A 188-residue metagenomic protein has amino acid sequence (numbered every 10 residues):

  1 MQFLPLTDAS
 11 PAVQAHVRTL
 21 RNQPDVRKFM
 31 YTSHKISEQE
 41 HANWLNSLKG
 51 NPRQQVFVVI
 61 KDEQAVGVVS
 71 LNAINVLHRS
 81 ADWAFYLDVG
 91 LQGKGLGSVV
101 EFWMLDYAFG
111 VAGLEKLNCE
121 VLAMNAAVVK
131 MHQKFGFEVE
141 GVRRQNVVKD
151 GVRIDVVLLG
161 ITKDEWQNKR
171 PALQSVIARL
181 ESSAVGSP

Functional and structural regions predicted by a protein language model:
M1-Q23, V56, I60-P188: Acyl-donor (CoA/ACP) binding surface of acyl/acetyltransferases
P11-R18, E38, A42, N46: An amphipathic alpha-helix signature
R21, M30, L45-K49: Hydrophobic residues in alpha-helical segments
D25-N43: Conserved GNAT-fold acetyl-CoA-binding loop/helix
R27, A42, N46, Q174-A178: Generic detector of well-ordered alpha-helical segments enriched in charged/polar residues, highlighting helical
K35-Q39, L48-G50, L87-D88, V176: Juxtamembrane/interface motifs at transmembrane-helix termini
N46-V58: A short helix-loop-beta-strand connector motif used in the catalytic cores of GNAT acetyltransferases and, in some
